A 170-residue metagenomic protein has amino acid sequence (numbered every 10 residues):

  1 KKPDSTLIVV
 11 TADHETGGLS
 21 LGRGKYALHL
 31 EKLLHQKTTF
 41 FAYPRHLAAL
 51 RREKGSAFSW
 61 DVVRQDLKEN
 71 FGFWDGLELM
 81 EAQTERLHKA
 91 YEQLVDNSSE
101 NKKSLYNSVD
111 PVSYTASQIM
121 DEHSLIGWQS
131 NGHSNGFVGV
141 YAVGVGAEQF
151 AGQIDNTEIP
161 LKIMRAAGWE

Functional and structural regions predicted by a protein language model:
K1-E170: A post-motif C-terminal structural segment
